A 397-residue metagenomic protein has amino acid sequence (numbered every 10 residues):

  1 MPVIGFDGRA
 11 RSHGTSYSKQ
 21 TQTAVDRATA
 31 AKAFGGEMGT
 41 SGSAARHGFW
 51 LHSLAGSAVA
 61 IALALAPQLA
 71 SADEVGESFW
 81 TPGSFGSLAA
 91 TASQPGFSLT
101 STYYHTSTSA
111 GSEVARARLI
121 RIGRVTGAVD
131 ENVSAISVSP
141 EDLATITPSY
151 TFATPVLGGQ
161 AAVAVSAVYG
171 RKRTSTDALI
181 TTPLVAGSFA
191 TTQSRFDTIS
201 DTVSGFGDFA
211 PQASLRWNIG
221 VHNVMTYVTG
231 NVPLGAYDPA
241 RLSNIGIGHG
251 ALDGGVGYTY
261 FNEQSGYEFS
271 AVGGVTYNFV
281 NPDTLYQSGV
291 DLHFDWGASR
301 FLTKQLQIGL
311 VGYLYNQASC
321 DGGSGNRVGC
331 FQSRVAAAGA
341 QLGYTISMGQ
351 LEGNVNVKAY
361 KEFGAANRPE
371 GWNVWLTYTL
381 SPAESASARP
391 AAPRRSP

Functional and structural regions predicted by a protein language model:
D73-G76, L88-G96, T108-S112, A153-A162 (+7 more regions): Short loop/turn motifs that connect adjacent beta-strands in outer-membrane beta-barrel proteins
S78, L99-S107, V163-R171, T226-V232 (+5 more regions): Transmembrane beta-barrel strands of outer-membrane/channel proteins
S78-F79, S84-G207, N218, L376 (+1 more regions): A subset of solvent-exposed loop/turn segments in beta-rich extracellular surface proteins, enriched in glycine
G86-S87, V129-I136, S194-S200, D238-N244 (+3 more regions): Extracellular loop and loop/strand-boundary signature of outer-membrane beta-barrel proteins
S87-A90, S101, I146-F152, P211-W217 (+7 more regions): Residues on the lipid-exposed face of transmembrane beta-strands in outer-membrane beta-barrel proteins
P95, V138-I146, D177-A178, V203-F209 (+4 more regions): Residues that define the transmembrane beta-barrel architecture of outer-membrane proteins
I120, N281-P397: Outer membrane beta-barrel transmembrane domains
N223-T229, A236-D238, L242-N326, A337: Detector for outer-membrane/organellar transmembrane beta-barrel domains, recognizing the amphipathic beta-strand
